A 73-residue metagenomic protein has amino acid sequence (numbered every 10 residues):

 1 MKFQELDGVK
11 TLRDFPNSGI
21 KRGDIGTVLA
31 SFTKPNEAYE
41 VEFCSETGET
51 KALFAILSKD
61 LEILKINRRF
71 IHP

Functional and structural regions predicted by a protein language model:
F3-N67, I71-H72: Basic/aromatic-rich interaction segments and small domains that mediate binding to polyanionic partners
